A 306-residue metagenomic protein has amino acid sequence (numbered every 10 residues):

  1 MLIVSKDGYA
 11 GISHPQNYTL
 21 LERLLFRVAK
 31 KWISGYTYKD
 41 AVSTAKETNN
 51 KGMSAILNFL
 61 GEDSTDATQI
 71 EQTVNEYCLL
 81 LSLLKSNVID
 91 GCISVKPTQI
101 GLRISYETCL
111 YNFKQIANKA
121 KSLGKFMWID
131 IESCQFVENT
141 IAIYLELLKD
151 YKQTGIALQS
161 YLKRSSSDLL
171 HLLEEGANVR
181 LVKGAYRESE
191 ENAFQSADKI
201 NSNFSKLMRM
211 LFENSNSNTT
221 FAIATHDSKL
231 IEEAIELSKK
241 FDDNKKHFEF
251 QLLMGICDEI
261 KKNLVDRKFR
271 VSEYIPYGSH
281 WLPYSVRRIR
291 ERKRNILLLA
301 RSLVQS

Functional and structural regions predicted by a protein language model:
M1-S306: Positively charged, amphipathic and often flexible ligand-engagement surfaces
